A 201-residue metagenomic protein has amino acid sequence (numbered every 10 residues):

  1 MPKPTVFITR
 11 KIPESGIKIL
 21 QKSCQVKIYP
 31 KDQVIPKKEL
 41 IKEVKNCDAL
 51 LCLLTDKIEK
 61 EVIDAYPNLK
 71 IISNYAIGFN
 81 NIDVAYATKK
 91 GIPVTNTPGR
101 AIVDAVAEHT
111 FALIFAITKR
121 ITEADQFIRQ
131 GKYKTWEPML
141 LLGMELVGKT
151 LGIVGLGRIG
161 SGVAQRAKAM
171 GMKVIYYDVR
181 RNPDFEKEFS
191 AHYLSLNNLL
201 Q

Functional and structural regions predicted by a protein language model:
M1-C47, G171: N-terminal glycine-/charge-rich "phosphate-binding" loop or analogous flexible N-terminal tail
K3, L69, V147-T150: Phosphate-coordination loops involved in phosphoryl transfer and adenosine-cofactor binding
R10-S15, T55, D178-P183: Short, polar loop motifs at secondary-structure junctions
S15-K22, D64, I82-K89, R181-F189: Short loop/helix-cap segments at secondary-structure boundaries that form the rim of catalytic
L20, L40-E43, V62-A65, N198-Q201: Structural alpha-helical scaffold elements that stabilize or flank donor/cofactor-binding regions in carbohydrate
P30-I35, L53-L54, Q130-M139, K187-Y193: Short gly/ser/thr-rich secondary-structure transition/capping motifs
C47-Q126: Phosphate/diphosphate ligand-binding glycine-rich loop within oxidoreductases
W136-Q201: Rossmann-like dinucleotide/phosphate-binding beta-alpha-beta segment
